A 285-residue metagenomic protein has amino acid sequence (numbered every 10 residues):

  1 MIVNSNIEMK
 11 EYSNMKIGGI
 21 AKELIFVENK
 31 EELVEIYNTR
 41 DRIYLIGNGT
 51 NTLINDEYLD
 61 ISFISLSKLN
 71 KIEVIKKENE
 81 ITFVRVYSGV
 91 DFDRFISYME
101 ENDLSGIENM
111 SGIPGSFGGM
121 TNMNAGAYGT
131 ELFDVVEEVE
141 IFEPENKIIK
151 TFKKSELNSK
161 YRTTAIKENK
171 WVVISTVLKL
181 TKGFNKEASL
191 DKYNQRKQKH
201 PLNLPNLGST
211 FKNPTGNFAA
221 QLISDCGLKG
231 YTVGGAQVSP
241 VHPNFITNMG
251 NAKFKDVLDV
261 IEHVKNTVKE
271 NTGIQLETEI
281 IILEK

Functional and structural regions predicted by a protein language model:
M1-F117, T121: Anion-binding (especially nucleotide phosphate/pyrophosphate-binding) glycine-rich loop and adjoining beta-alpha core
E11, T52, F142, I149-E262 (+2 more regions): Phosphate/pyrophosphate- and phosphate-bearing ligand-binding catalytic cores of soluble enzymes
M15-G18, L45-I46, I54-D56, K76-N79 (+7 more regions): Solvent-exposed alpha-helices and their adjacent loops that cap or buttress functional pockets in soluble metabolic
I54, D93-F95, S116-N124, G129-E131 (+3 more regions): Short, well-ordered, mixed-charge alpha-helical segments that flank or form enzyme active sites
K71-V74, E137-F142: Short polybasic amphipathic segments
F83-R85, E138-E140, S175-V177: Beta-strand secondary-structure signal
G106-E137, N206: A gly/ser-rich beta-alpha-beta helix-loop segment of oxidoreductase catalytic cores
G112, E143-P144: Short, acidic, Ser/Thr-enriched surface-loop or helix-capping motifs
